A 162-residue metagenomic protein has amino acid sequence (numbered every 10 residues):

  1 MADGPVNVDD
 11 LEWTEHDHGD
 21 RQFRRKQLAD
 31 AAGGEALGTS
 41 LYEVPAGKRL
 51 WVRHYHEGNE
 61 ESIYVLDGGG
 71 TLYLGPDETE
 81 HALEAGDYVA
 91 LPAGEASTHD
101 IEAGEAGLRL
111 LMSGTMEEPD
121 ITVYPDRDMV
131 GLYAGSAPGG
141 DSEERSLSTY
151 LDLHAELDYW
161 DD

Functional and structural regions predicted by a protein language model:
M1-A36, V123-D162: A short, N-terminal "cap"/entry segment at the start of jelly-roll beta-barrel domains of the cupin/DSBH fold
R24-R25, S40-H56, A96: Conserved short histidine dyad/triad with adjacent acidic residue
D30-A31, E35, R49-E60, G70: Short beta-strand/loop turn elements enriched in aromatics
L41-P45, H56-Y73, S113-T115: Short, conserved beta-strand element in jelly-roll/cupin
W51-H56, L74, D100-A103: Short histidine-centered beta-strand/loop micro-motifs that create catalytic or ligand/metal-coordination sites
P76-G94: Short acidic-glycine-tyrosine-enriched beta hairpin
A93-D120: Ligand-binding loop in jelly-roll beta-barrel domains
